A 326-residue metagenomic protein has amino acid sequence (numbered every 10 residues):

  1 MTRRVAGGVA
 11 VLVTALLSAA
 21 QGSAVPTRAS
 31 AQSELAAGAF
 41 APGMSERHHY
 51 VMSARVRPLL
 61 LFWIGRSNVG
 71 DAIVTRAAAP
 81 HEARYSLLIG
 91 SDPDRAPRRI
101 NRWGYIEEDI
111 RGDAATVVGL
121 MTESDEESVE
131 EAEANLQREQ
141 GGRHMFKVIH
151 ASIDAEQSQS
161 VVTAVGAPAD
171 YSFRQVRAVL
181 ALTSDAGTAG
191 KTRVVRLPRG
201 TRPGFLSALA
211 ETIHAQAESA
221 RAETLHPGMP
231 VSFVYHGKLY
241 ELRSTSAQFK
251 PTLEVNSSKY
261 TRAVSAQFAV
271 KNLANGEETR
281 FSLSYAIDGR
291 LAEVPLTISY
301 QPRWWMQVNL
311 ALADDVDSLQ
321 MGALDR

Functional and structural regions predicted by a protein language model:
M1-V9: Bacterial N-terminal signal peptides that target proteins for export
G8-S18: Bacterial N-terminal signal peptides
A10-V11, T122, A169: Polar low-complexity intrinsically disordered regions enriched in Ser/Thr and small residues
V25-T163, T212-R326: Acidic, serine/threonine-rich low-complexity disordered tracts
A134-R199: Mixed-charge (acidic/basic) macromolecular-recognition segments
V176-G228: Hydrophobic, aromatic-enriched interface-forming segments
